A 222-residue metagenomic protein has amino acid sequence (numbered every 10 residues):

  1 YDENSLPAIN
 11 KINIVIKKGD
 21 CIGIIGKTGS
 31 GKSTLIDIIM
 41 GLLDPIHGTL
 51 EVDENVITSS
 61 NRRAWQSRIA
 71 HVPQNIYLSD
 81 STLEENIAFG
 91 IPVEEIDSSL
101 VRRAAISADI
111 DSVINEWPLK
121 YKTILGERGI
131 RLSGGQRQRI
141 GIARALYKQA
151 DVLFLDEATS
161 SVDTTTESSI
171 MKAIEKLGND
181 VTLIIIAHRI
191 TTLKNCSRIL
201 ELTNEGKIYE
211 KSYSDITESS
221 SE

Functional and structural regions predicted by a protein language model:
I12, R62-I69, D80-S81, V181: ABC ATPase nucleotide-binding domain
I22-I24: Short hydrophobic beta-strand immediately N-terminal to the Walker A/P-loop
T28, T34-D37, S67-A70, N75 (+3 more regions): ABC-family ATPase nucleotide-binding domain "signature/switch" substructure
M40: Helix-to-loop junction immediately C-terminal to a conserved catalytic motif
I46-V56, R198, K207-I208: ABC nucleotide-binding domain "signature motif"
T49-A64, S168: ABC ATPase NBD Q-loop/coupling interface
I76-I124, D151, E222: Conserved "ABC signature" C-loop
